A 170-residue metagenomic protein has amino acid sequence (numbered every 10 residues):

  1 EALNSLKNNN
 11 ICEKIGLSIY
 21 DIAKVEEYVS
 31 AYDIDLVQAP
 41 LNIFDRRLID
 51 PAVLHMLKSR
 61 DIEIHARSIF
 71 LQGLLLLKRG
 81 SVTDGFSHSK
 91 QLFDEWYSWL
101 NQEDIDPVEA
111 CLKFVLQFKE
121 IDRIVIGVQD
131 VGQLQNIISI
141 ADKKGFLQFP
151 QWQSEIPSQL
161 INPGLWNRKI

Functional and structural regions predicted by a protein language model:
E1-W166: Beta/alpha (TIM)-barrel catalytic core signal, keyed to glycine-rich beta->alpha loops juxtaposed to Asp/Glu that bind
